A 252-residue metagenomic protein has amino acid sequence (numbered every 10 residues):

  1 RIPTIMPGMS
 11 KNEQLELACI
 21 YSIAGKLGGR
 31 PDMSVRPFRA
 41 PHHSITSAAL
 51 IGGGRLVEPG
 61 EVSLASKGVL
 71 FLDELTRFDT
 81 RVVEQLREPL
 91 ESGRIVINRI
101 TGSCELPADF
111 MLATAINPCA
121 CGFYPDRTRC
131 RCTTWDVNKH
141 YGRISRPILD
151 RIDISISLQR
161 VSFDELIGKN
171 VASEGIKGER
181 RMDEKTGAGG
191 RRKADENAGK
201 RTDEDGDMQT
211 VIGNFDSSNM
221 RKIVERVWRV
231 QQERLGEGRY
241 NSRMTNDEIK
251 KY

Functional and structural regions predicted by a protein language model:
R1-K26: Walker A/P-loop
I2, Q14-L17, L50, A65 (+4 more regions): Conserved RecA-like P-loop NTPase ATPase core
S10-N12, A24-G29, E58-P59, G93-I100: Active-site phosphate-binding and catalytic loops of NTP-dependent enzymes
P31-D32, P37, A48-L70: Conserved alpha-helical scaffold flanking the Walker A/P-loop in AAA+ ATPase domains
V57, T80-Y252: Basic, amphipathic alpha-helical bundle interface domains used for macromolecular binding and assembly
G68, E74-F78: Conserved Walker B
